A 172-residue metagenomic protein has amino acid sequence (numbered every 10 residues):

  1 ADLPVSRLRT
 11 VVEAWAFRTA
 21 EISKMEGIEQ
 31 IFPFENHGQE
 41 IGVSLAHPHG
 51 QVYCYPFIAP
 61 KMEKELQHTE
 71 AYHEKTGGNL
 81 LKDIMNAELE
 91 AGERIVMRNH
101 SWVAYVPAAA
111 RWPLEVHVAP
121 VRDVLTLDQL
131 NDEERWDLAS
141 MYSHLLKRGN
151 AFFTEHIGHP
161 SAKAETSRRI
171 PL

Functional and structural regions predicted by a protein language model:
A1-L172: HIT superfamily nucleotide-processing domains
